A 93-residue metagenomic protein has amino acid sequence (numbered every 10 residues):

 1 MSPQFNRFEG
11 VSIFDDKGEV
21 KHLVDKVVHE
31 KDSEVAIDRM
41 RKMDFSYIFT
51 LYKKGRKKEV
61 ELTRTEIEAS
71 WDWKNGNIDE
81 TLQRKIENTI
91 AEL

Functional and structural regions predicted by a protein language model:
M1-R39, S70-R84, E92: Negatively charged, low-complexity tracts enriched in Asp/Glu with abundant Ser/Thr
K42-E61: Acidic, low-complexity, intrinsically disordered interaction modules
I67: An amphipathic, aromatic/His-enriched active-site/gating alpha helix that lines ligand/cofactor pockets
